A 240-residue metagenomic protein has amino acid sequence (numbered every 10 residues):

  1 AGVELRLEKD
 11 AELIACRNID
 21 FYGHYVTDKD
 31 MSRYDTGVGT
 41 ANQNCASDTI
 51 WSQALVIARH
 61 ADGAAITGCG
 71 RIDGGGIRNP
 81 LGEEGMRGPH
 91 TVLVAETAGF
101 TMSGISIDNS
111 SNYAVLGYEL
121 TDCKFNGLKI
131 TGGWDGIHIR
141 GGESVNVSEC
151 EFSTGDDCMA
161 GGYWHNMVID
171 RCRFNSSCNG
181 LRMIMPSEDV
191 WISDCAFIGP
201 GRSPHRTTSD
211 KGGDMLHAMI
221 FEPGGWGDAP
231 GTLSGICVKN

Functional and structural regions predicted by a protein language model:
A1-N240: Extracellular/periplasmic carbohydrate-active domains that bind, remodel, or depolymerize complex polysaccharides
